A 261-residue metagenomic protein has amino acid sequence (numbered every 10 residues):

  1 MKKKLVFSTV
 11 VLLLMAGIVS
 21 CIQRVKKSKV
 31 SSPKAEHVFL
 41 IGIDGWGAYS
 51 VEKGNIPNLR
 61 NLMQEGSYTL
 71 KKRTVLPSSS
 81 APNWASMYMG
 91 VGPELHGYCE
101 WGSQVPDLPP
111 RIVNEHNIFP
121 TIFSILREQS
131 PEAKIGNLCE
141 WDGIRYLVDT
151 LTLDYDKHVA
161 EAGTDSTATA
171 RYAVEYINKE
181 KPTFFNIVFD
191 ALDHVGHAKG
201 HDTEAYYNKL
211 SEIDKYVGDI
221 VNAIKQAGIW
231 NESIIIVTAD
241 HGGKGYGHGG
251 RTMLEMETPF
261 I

Functional and structural regions predicted by a protein language model:
M1-S31: Bacterial Sec-dependent N-terminal signal peptides
K26-A35, G47-E128: Active-site nucleophile/metal-coordination loop of metallo-enzymes that catalyze phosphate/sulfate and related
K34-V38, E65-T69, Q129-G136, E180-F185 (+2 more regions): Loop/turn elements at helix/coil->beta-strand transitions in domains of secreted/extracellular proteins
F39-L40, N58, E212-M253: Metal-dependent active-site segment of extracytoplasmic phospho-/sulfohydrolases and closely related
D44-A48, T69, V75-S80, P93-E94 (+4 more regions): Solvent-exposed loop/turn segments at secondary-structure junctions within structured extracellular/periplasmic domains
Y88, G250-I261: Substrate-binding rim/cap in mid-to-C-terminal beta-strand-loop elements of soluble/periplasmic
H96-E100, P110-D165: Catalytic-site neighborhoods of secreted/periplasmic enzymes that process anionic sulfate/phosphate groups
D142-K157, R171-K215, D219: Active-site His/acidic residue clusters
